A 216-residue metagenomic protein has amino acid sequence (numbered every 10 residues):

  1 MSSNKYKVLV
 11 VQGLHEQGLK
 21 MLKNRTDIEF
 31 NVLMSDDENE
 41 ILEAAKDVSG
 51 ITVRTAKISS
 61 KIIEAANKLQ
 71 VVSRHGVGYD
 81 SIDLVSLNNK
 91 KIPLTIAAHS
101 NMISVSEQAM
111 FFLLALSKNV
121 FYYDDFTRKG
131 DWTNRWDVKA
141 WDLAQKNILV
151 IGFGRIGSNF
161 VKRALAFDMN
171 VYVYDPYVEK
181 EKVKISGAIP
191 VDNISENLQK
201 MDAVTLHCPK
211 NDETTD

Functional and structural regions predicted by a protein language model:
M1-T95, N197-Q199, L206: An N-terminal-biased, well-structured beta-alpha scaffold segment characteristic of Rossmann-like dinucleotide-binding
K7, E29, N147, M169-N170: Residues at the starts of beta-strands that form the adenosine-phosphate
F30-D36, V53-R54, R128-R135, K184-V191 (+1 more regions): Short gly/ser/thr-rich secondary-structure transition/capping motifs
S59-I63, V178-D216: Rossmann-like adenosine-cofactor binding region
I92, A97-N147, K162: Phosphate-binding beta-alpha-beta segment of Rossmann-like dinucleotide-binding domains, i.e., the NAD(P)
F153-G154: Glycine-rich Rossmann-fold phosphate-binding loop(s) that bind the pyrophosphate of adenine dinucleotide cofactors
G157-S158: N-terminal Rossmann-fold NAD(P) dinucleotide-binding loop
A166-K184: NAD(P)-binding Rossmann-fold cofactor-contacting core
